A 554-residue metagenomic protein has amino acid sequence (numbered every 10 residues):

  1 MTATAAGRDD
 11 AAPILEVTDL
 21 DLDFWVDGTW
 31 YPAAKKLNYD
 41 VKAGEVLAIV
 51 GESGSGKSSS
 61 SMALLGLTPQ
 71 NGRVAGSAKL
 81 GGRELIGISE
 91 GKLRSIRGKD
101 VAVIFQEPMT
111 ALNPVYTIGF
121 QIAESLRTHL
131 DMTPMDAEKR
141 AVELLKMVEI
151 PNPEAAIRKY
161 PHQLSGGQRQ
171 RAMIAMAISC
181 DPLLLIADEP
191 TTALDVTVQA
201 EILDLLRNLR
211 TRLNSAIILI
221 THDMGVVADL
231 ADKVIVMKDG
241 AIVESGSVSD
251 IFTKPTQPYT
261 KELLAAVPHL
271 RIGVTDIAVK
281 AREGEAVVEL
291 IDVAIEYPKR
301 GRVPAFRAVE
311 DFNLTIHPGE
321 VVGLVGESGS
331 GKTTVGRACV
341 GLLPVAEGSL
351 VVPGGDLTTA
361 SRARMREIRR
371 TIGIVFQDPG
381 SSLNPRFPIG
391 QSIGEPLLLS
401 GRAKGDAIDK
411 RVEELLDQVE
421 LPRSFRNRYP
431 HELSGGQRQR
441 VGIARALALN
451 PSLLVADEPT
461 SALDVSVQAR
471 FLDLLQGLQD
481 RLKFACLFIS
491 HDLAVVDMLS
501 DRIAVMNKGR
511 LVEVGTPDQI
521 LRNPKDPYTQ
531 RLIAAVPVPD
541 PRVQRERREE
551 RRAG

Functional and structural regions predicted by a protein language model:
Y31, L85-A102, F120, T128 (+6 more regions): ABC ATPase NBD coupling module
V50-G51, V325-G326: The feature captures the beta-strand-to-loop junction immediately N-terminal to the Walker
R73-E84, G348-D356, I368: Conserved ABC transporter NBD signature motif
D136-A155, D356, A407-S424: Conserved ABC ATPase "signature" region
K159-L164, Q168, Y429-L433, Q437: Conserved ABC ATPase signature
A172, A177-I178, V441, L447: ABC ATPase C-loop
S179-L183, A448-S452: A short, proline-enriched helix->beta-strand linker immediately N-terminal to the Walker B motif in ABC-type P-loop
I242-G246, K254, L511-G515: ABC ATPase "signature
